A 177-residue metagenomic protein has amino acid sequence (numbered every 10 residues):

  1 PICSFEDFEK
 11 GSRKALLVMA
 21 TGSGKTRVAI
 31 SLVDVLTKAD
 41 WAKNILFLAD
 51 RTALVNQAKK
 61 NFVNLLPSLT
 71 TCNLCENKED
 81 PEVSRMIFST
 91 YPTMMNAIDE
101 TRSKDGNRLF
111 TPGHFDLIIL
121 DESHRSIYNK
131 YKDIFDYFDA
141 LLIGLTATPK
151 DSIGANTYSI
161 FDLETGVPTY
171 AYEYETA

Functional and structural regions predicted by a protein language model:
P1-A177: RecA-like P-loop NTPase motor core of helicase/translocase proteins
